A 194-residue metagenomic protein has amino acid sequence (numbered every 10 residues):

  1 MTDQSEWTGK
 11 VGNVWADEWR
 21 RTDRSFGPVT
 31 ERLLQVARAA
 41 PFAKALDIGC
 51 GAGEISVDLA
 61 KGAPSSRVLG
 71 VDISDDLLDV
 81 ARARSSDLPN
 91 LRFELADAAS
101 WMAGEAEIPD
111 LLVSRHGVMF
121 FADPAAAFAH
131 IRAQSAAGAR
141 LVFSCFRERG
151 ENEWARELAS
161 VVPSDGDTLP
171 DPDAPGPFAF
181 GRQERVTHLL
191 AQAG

Functional and structural regions predicted by a protein language model:
M1-A40, E54-D58, D97-S100: Conserved class I S-adenosyl-L-methionine
L34, V57-A60, R82, F128-R132 (+1 more regions): A structural alpha-helix within SAM-dependent methyltransferase catalytic domains
K44, A139-R140: Short glycine-centered segments of the SAM/dcSAM-binding site in methyltransferase folds
K44-W101: Class I SAM-dependent methyltransferase SAM/SAH-binding core
A99, A103-L112: A short acidic, Gly/Pro-enriched loop at the edge of an enzyme's catalytic core that lines a small-molecule cofactor
D110-P124, R147: A short SAM/SAH-binding and catalytic strip from SAM-dependent methyltransferases
F121-A122, S135-A137: Helix-to-beta-strand junctions that scaffold the AdoMet/dcAdoMet cofactor pocket in Class I SAM-dependent enzymes
A125-A126, R132, R140-G194: Conserved catalytic/acceptor-binding region of the Class I
